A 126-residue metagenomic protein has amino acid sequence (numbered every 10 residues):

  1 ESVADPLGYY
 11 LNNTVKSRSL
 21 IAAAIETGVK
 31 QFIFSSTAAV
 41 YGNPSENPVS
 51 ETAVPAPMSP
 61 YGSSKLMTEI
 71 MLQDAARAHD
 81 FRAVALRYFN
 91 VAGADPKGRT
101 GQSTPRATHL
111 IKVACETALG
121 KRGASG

Functional and structural regions predicted by a protein language model:
E1-A94: N-terminal Rossmann-like NAD(P)+-binding domain of SDR-like oxidoreductases, especially those catalyzing
Q73-G126: NAD(P)-dependent short-chain dehydrogenase/reductase
